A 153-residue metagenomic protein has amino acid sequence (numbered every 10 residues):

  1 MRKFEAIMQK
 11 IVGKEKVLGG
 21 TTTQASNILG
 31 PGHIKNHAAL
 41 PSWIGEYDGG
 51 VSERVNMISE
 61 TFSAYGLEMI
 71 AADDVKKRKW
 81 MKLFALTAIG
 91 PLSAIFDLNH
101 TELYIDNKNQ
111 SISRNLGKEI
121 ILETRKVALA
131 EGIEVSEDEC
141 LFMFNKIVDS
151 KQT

Functional and structural regions predicted by a protein language model:
M1-H33: Rossmann-like NAD(P)(H) cofactor-binding subdomain of soluble oxidoreductases
E5, I89, E137-L141: Alpha-helix initiation and N-capping motif
I11-K16, P31, K35-S136: Internal alpha-helical scaffold of NAD(P)-dependent oxidoreductase catalytic cores
Q24, D74-K77, F144-N145: Short, solvent-exposed loop/turn elements at beta->coil junctions and helix N-caps that rim active or binding pockets
A128-T153: C-terminal active-site/capping subdomain that shapes the small-molecule cofactor and substrate pocket of enzyme
